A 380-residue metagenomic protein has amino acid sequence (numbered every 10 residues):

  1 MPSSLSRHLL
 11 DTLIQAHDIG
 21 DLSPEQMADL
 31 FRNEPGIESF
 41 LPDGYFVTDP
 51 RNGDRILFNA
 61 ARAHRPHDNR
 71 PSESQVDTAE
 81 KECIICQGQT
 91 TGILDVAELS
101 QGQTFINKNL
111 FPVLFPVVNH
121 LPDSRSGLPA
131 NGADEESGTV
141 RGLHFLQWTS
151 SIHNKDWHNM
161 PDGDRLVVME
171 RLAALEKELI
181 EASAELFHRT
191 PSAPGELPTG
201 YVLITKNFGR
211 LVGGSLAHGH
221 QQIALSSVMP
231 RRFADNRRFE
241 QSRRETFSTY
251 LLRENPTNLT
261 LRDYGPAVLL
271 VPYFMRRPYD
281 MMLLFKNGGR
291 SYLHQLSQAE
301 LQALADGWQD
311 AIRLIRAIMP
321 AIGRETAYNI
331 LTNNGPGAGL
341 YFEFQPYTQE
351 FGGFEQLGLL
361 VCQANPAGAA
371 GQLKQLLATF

Functional and structural regions predicted by a protein language model:
M1-H218, A224-L293, R313, A317-F380: Active-site microenvironments that recognize anionic phosphate/pyrophosphate groups
S297-L301: Long, repeat-rich segments with strong aromatic
